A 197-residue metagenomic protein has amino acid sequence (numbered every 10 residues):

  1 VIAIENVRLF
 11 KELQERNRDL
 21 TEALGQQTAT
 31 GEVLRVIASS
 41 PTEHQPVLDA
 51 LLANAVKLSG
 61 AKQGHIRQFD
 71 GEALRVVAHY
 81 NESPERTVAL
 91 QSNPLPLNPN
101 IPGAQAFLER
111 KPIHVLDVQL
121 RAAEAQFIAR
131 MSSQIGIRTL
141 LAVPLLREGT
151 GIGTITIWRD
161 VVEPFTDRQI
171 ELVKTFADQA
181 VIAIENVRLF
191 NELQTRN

Functional and structural regions predicted by a protein language model:
V1, K174-V181: Allosteric cytosolic regulatory segments
I2-E5, L9-E12, R16-A23, T30 (+4 more regions): Amphipathic coiled-coil signal-transmission "stalk" helices
A29-P46, N54, R188: Short regulatory/linker helices and ligand/cofactor-binding micro-motifs at input modules
L52-V56, H65-P99: GAF sensory/regulatory domain recognition with acknowledged cross-activation on helical regulatory dimers
R75, S83-L90, L116-T139, R159: Signal-transducing coupling segments at domain and membrane junctions
E82, T154-E163: Short beta-strand-to-loop transition segments that serve as allosteric relay/switch motifs in sensory/regulatory domains
P99, M131, R138-L146: A short, aliphatic-rich beta-strand micro-motif
A106, L145-E148: Sensor-regulatory modules in signal-transduction proteins
